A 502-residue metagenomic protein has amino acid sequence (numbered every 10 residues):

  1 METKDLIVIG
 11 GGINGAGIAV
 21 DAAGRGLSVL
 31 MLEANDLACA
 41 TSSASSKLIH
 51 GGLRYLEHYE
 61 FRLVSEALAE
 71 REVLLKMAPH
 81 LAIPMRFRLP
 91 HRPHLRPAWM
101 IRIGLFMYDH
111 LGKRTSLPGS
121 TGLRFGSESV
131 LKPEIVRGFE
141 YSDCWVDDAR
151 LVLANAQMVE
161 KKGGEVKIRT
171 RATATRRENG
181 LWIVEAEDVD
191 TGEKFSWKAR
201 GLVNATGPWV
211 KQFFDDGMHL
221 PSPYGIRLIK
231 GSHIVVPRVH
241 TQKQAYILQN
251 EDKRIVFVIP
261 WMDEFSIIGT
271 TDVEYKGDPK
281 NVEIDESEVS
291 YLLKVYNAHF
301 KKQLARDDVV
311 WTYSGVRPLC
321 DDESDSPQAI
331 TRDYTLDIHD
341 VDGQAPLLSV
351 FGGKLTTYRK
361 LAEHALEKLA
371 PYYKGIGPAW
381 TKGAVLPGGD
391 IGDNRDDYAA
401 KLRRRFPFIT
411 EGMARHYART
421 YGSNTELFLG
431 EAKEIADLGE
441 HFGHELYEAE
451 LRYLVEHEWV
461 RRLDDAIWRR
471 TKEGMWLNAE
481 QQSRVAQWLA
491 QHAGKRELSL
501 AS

Functional and structural regions predicted by a protein language model:
E2-K4, G192-G201: Core beta-strand elements of the Rossmann-like FAD/NAD(P) dinucleotide-binding domain in flavoenzyme oxidoreductases
E2-N14: Beta1/beta-strand and adjacent pyrophosphate-binding region of the FAD-binding site in flavoprotein oxidoreductases
A23-A44: Glycine-rich FAD pyrophosphate-binding loop
K47-E128: Dinucleotide-binding Rossmann-like beta1-alpha1 core, especially the glycine-rich loop that anchors the ADP
S142, D148-R150, M158, M218-T241 (+7 more regions): C-terminal catalytic lobe of FAD-dependent flavoproteins
I168-W182: A conserved short coil-to-beta-strand element within the FAD-binding core of flavoproteins
N204-H219: Flavin (primarily FAD) binding-site architecture
